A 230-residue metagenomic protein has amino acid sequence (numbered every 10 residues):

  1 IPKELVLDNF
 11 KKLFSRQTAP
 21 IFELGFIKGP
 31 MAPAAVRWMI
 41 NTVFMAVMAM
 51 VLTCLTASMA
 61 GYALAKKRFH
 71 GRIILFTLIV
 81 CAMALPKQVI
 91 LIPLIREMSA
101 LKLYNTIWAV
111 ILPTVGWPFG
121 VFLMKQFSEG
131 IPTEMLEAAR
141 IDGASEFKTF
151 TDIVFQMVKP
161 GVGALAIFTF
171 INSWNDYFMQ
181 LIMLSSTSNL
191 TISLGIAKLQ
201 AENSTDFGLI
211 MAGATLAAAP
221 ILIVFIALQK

Functional and structural regions predicted by a protein language model:
I1-K230: A structural signal for multi-pass alpha-helical bundles of membrane permease subunits that mediate small-molecule
